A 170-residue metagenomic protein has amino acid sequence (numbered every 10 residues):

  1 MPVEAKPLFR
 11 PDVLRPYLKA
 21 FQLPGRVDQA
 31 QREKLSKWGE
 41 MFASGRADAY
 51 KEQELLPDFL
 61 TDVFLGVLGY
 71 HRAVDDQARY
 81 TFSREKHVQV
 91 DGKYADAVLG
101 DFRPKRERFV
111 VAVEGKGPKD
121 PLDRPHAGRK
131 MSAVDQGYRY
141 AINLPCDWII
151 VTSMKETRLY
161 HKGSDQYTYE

Functional and structural regions predicted by a protein language model:
M1-W148, L159-Y169: A short, conserved, highly charged catalytic patch centered on acidic carboxylates
I149-S153: A structural signal for short, well-ordered beta-strand segments and their strand-loop junctions that often border
K155-T157: Loop/turn residues immediately N-terminal
